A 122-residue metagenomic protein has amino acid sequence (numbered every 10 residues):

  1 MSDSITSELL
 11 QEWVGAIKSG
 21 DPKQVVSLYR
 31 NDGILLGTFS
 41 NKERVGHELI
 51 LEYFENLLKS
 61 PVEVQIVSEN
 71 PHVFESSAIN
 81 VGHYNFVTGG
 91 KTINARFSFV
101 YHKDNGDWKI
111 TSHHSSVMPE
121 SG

Functional and structural regions predicted by a protein language model:
M1-Q24, I34-G122: A beta-strand edge to alpha-helix "cap/lid" segment located at domain peripheries
Y29: Aromatic/pi-system hotspot detector in well-structured domains
